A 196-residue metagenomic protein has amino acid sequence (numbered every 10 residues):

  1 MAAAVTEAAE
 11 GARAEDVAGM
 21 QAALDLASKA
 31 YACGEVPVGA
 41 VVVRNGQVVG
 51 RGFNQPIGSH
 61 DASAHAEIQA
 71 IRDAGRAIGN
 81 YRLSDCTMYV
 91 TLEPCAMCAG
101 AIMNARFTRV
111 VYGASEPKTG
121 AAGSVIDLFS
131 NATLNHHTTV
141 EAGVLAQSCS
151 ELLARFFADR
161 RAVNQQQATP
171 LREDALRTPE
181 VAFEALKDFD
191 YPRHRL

Functional and structural regions predicted by a protein language model:
M1-A30, M103-D174: Zinc-dependent deaminase
A23, A27-A30, A40, G50 (+2 more regions): Small-residue (primarily alanine) positions within well-ordered alpha-helices, especially packing/interaction faces
V38-G46: Short beta-strand scaffold segments in enzyme catalytic cores
V49-P56: Short beta->alpha transition motifs characteristic of CBS
G58-I68: A short, polar/charged loop-to-alpha-helix boundary motif
N80-E93: Immediate flanking context of iron-sulfur cluster ligation sites
C95-C98, I102: Short cysteine clusters
Q166-L196: Alpha/beta-hydrolase fold catalytic core
